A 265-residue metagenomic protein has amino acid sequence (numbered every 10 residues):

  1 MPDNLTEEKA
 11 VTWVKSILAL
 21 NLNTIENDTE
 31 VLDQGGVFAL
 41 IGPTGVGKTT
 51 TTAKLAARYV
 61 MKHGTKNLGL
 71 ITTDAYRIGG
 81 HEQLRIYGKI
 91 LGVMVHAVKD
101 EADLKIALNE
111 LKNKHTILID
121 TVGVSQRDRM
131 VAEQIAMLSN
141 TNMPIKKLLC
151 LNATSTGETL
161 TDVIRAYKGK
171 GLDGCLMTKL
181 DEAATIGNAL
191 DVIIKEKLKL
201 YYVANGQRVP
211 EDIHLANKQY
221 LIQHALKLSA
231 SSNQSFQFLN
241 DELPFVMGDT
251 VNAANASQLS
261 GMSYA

Functional and structural regions predicted by a protein language model:
M1-L68, T72-A75, I86-Y87, L91-V93 (+2 more regions): Primarily NTPase-proximal linker/entry elements flanking Walker-type ATP/GTP-binding cores
T49, D74, L84, D120 (+3 more regions): Residue-level signature of catalytic and energy-coupling elements of molecular machines, predominantly ATP/GTP-dependent
M61-H63, G88-L91, N109-N113, S139-M143 (+1 more regions): Conserved catalytic network of the ASCE P-loop NTPase/AAA+ motor domain
N67-G69, M143-L151, K168-A183, G187-N205 (+1 more regions): Conserved beta-strand/loop subsegment of P-loop NTPase cores
A75-I78, A102-D103, G123-Q126, A153-G157 (+2 more regions): Conserved nucleotide-binding/hydrolysis micro-motifs of P-loop NTPases
G80-H81, Q126-Q134, T159-T161, I186-N188: Conserved ATPase-coupling elements of RecA-like P-loop NTPase cores
N109-T116, M130-T154: Inter-motif core of Ras-like GTPase G domains
I193-A265: NTP-binding/hydrolysis catalytic cores, primarily Walker-type P-loop NTPases
